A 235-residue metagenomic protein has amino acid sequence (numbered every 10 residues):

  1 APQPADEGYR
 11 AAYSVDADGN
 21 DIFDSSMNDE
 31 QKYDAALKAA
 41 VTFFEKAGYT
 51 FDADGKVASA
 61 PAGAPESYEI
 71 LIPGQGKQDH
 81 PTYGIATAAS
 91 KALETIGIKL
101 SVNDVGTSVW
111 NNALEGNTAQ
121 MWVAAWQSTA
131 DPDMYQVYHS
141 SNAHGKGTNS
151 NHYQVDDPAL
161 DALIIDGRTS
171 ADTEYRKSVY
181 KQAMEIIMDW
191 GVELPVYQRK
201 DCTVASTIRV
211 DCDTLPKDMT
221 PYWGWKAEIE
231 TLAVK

Functional and structural regions predicted by a protein language model:
P2-K38, A53-E66, A113-N117, V137-T169 (+1 more regions): Short, solvent-exposed loop/beta-turn-alpha elements that line the ligand-binding surface or hinge of extracytoplasmic
P4-D6, G19, F23-L37, A47-S128: Ligand/substrate-recognition segments at binding pockets and active sites
A35, G84, T107, K146 (+2 more regions): Residue-level detector of functional hotspots within protein domains
A36-L37, V41, T87-K91, L100 (+4 more regions): Generic hydrophobic/packing signal
V41-T50, K91-I98, E115-A119, Q127 (+3 more regions): Sec-exported extracytoplasmic/periplasmic mature domains
A47-Q75, A124-A125, S170-T207: Bilobed periplasmic-binding protein-like "clamshell/Venus-flytrap" ligand-binding domains
P132-Y135: Short beta-strand-centered segments that line the small-molecule binding cleft or hinge of alpha/beta clamshell
